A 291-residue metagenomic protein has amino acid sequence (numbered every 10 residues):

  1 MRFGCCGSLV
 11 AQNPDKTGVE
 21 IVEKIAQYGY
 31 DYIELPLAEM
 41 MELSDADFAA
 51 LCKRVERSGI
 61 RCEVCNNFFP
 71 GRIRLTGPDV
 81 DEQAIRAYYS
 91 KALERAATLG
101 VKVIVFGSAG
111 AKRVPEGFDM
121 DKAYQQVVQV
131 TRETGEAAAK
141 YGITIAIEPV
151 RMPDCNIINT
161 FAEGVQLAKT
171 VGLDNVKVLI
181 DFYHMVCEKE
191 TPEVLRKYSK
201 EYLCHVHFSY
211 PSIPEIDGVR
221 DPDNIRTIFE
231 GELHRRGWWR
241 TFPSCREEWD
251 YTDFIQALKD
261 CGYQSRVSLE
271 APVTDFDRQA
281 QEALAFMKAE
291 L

Functional and structural regions predicted by a protein language model:
M1-A11, D15-Q27, G100, I158-I180 (+1 more regions): Histidine-acidic metal/acid-base catalytic patches
M1-S8, E63-T76, A109-P115, P222-I225: N-terminal small/glycine-rich loop or linker at the start of catalytic domains across soluble metabolic enzymes
L9-A11, L37-E39, F68-G71, G110-K112 (+4 more regions): Active-site-proximal loop/turn and secondary-structure-junction residues that shape catalytic pockets, frequently
D15-E20, R57, L75-K177, C187 (+1 more regions): Active-site acidic/histidine proton-transfer and metal-coordination neighborhood in alpha/beta enzyme cores
K24-D45, N66-G71: N-terminal substrate-binding region of glycoside hydrolase catalytic domains
E34, V64, V105, A146 (+2 more regions): Conserved beta-strand positions in the central sheet of alpha/beta enzyme cores
E34-E56, S108-P115: Glycine-rich, proline-tolerant flexible connector loops at the mouths of alpha/beta enzymes
L43-C62, I143, H234-G237: Short acidic, glycine/proline-enriched helix-loop-strand junctions
